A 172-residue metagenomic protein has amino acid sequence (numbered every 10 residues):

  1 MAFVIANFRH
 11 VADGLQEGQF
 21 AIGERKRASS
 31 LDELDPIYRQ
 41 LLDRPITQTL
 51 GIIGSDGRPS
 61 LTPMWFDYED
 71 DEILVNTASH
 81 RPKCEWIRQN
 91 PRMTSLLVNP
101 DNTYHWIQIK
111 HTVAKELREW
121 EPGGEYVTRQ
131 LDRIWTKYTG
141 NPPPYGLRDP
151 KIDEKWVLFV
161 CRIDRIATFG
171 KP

Functional and structural regions predicted by a protein language model:
M1-E33, H105-P172: Charged, gly/pro-rich active-site loop segments
F20-I52: Short, conserved active-site entrance elements at the starts or edges of catalytic domains
R39, W65, E85, D149-K151: Short secondary-structure boundary/capping segments
L41-R44, T103, K155: A short, polar/charged loop/turn motif at coil->beta-strand junctions and beta-hairpin connectors
L42-D43, R88-Q89, I152: Alpha-helix boundary recognition
P45-S79, E85-I87, T94-V98, W106-I109: Short beta-strand segments
N99-P100, I163: Short secondary-structure boundary segments
